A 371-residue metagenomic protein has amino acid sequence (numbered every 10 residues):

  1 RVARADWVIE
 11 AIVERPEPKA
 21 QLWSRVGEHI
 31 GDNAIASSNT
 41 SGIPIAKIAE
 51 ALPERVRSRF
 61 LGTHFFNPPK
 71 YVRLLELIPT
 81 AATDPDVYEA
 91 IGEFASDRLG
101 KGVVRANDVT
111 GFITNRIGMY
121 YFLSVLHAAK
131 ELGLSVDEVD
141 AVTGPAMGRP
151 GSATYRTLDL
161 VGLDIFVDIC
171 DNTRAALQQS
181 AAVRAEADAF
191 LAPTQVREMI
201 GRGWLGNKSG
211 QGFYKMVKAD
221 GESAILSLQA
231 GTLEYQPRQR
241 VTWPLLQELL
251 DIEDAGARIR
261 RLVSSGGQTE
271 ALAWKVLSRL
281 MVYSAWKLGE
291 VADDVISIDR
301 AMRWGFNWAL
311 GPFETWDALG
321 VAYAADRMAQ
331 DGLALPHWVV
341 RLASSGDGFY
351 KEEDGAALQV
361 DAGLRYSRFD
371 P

Functional and structural regions predicted by a protein language model:
R1-P371: N-terminal glycine-rich phosphate-binding loop for ADP-containing cofactors
